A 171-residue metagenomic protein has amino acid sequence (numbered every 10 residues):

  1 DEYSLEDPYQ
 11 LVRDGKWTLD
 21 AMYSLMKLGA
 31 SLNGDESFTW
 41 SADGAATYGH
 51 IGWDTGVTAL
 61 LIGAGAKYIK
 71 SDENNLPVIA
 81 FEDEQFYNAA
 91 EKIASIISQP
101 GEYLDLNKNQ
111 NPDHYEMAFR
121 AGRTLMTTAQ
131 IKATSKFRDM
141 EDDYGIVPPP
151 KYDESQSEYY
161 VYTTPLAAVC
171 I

Functional and structural regions predicted by a protein language model:
D1-Y9, I51-N74, T164-I171: Periplasmic solute-binding protein
D7-G15, G34-Y48, D105-N109: Surface-exposed patches in mature extracellular/periplasmic domains of secreted proteins
Q10-D14, W40-D43, K67-N88, D153-Y160: Short, solvent-exposed loop/beta-turn-alpha elements that line the ligand-binding surface or hinge of extracytoplasmic
L19-L28, T58-K108: Glycine-centered hinge/linker elements that transmit conformational signals in sensory and ligand-binding systems
Y23-L28, N111-T127: Short helices/loops that flank or line small-molecule/ion binding pockets
L32-D35, D43-Y48, Q99-E102, A121-L125 (+1 more regions): Loop/turn elements at helix/coil->beta-strand transitions in domains of secreted/extracellular proteins
W53-G56, A129-T134: Beta->alpha turn/N-cap motifs
G101, F137-I171: Extracytoplasmic/periplasmic substrate-recognition and gating elements
